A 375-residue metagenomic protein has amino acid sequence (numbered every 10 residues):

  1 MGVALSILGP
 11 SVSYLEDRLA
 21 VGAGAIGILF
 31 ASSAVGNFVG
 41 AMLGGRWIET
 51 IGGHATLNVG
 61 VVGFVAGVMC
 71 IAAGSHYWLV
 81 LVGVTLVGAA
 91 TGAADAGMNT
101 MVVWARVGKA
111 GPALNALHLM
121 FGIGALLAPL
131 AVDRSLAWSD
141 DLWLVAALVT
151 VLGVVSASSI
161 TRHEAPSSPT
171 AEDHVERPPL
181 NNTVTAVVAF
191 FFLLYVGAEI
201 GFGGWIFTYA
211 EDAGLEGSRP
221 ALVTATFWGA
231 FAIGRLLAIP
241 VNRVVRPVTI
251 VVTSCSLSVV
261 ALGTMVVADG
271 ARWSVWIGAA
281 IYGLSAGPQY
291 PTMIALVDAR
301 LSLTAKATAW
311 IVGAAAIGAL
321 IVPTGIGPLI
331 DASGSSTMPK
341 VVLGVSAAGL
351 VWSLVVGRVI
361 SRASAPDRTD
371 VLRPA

Functional and structural regions predicted by a protein language model:
L8-G9, N182-I233: Extracytoplasmic gate region of multi-pass secondary transporters
A20, G52, A73-W78, V107 (+1 more regions): Helix-breaking motifs and short loop linkers at transmembrane-helix boundaries and internal kinks in secondary membrane
F38-W78: Conserved MFS/SLC helix-loop-helix module at the cytosolic interface between two early adjacent transmembrane helices
G40-G53, G234-P247, I330-D331: Helix-to-loop junctions at the C-terminal end of transmembrane segments in multipass secondary transporters
G83-L119: Cytoplasmic helix-loop-helix junction between adjacent transmembrane helices in 12-TM secondary transporters
A93-R106, G287-L301: Intracellular juxtamembrane helix-capping segments at the cytosolic ends of symmetry-related transmembrane helices
D140-S158, P339-V355: Symmetry-related core transmembrane helices of the 12-TM Major Facilitator Superfamily/SLC fold
V248-M293: C-terminal transmembrane helical hairpin of 12-TM major facilitator-type secondary transporters
